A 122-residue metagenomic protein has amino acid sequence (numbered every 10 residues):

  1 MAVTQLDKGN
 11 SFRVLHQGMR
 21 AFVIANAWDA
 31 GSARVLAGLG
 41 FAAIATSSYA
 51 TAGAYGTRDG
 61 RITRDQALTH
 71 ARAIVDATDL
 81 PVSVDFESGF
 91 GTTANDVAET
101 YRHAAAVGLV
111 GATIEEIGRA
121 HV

Functional and structural regions predicted by a protein language model:
M1-N26, A30-G38: N-terminal amphipathic alpha-helix/helix-capping segment at the start of soluble metabolic enzymes
D7-V14, G18, T57-V84, V107: Alpha-helix-loop-beta-strand connector modules within alpha/beta enzyme cores
V23-D29, I44-T46, V82-F86, A112-I114: Hydrophobic faces of well-ordered beta-strands that scaffold small-molecule active sites in alpha/beta enzyme cores
A25-A30, I62-T69, S88-V107: Glycine-rich anion/phosphate-binding loops
R34-A50: N-terminal glycine-rich anion-binding loops that anchor highly charged ligand groups
A120-V122: Conserved small/polar residues in nucleotide/adenosyl-binding loops
